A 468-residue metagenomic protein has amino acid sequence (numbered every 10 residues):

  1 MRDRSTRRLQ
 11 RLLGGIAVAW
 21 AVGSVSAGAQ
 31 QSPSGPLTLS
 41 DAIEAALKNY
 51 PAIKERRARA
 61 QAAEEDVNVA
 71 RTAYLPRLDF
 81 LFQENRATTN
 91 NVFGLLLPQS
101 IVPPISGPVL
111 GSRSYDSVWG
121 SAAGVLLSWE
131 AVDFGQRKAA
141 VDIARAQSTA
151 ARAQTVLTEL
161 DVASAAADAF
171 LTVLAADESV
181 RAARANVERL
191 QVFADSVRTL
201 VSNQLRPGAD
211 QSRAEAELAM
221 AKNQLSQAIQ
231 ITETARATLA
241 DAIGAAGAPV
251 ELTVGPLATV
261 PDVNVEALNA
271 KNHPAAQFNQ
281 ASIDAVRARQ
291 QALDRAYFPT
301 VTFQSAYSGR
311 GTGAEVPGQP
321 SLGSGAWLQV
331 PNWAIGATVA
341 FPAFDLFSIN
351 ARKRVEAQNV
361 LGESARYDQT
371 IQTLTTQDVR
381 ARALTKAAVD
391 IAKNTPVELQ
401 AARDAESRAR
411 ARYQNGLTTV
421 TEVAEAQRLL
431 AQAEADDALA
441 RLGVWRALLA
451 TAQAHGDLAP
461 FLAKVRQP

Functional and structural regions predicted by a protein language model:
R2, Q30-S32, R86-T88, A381 (+1 more regions): Acidic, low-complexity, intrinsically disordered peripheral segments
R2, T158-N272, L384, A388 (+2 more regions): Periplasmic alpha-helical coiled-coil/stalk elements that build and connect Gram-negative outer-membrane
R2-G15, W20: Bacterial N-terminal signal peptides that target proteins for export
W20-G28: C-terminal segment of classical bacterial N-terminal signal peptides
A29-E84, T89-V92, E130-A131, G247 (+6 more regions): Bacterial Sec-pathway N-terminal export signals of envelope proteins
P36-T38, R77-L157, Q277-R289, A296-T370 (+1 more regions): Small/polar-residue-enriched beta-strand and adjacent coil segments characteristic of outer-membrane beta-barrel
E55-A70, T158, V162-R181, V192 (+6 more regions): Amphipathic alpha-helical coiled-coil segments
T72-L75, V162, P207, Y297: Short, glycine-/polar-rich solvent-exposed loops and beta-turns at beta-strand/coil boundaries
